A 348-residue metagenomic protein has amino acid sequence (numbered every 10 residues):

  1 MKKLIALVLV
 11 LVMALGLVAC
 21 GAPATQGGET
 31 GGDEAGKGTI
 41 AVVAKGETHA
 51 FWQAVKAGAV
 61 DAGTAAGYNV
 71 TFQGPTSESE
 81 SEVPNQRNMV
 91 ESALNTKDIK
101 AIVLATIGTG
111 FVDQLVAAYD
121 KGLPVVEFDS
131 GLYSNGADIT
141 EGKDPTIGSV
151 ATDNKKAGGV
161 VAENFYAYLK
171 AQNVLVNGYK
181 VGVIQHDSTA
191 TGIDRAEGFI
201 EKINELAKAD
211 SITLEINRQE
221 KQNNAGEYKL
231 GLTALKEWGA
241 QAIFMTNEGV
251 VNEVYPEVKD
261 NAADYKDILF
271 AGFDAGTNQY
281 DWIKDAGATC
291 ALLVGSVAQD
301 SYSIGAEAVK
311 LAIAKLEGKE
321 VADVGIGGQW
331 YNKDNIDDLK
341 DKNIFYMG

Functional and structural regions predicted by a protein language model:
M1-T39, T64-A65, N69, L94 (+3 more regions): Short, low-complexity disordered leader/linker segments with a strong preference for bacterial N-terminal type II
G36, V183-I184, D300-G348: Hinge/cleft segment of the Venus flytrap/periplasmic-binding protein
T39-G63, T71-E91, T106-T109, I184-D194 (+2 more regions): Extracytoplasmic "Venus flytrap"
F51-Y68, A157-V161, T191-D210, E253 (+1 more regions): Short, solvent-exposed amphipathic alpha-helices that sit in or adjacent to ligand/effector-binding or catalytic
T64-S81, V181-V183, E205-N224: Short beta-strand elements in bilobed, periplasmic/extracellular small-molecule ligand-binding domains
Q86, G148-G178, E227-Y228, A275-Y280 (+1 more regions): Hydrophobic alpha-helical segments within soluble ligand-binding/sensing domains
E91, K100-V125, F199, E220-W282: Hydrophobic alpha-helical
Q114-K156, G276-A291: Flexible loop/hinge segments that line or gate small-molecule binding clefts
